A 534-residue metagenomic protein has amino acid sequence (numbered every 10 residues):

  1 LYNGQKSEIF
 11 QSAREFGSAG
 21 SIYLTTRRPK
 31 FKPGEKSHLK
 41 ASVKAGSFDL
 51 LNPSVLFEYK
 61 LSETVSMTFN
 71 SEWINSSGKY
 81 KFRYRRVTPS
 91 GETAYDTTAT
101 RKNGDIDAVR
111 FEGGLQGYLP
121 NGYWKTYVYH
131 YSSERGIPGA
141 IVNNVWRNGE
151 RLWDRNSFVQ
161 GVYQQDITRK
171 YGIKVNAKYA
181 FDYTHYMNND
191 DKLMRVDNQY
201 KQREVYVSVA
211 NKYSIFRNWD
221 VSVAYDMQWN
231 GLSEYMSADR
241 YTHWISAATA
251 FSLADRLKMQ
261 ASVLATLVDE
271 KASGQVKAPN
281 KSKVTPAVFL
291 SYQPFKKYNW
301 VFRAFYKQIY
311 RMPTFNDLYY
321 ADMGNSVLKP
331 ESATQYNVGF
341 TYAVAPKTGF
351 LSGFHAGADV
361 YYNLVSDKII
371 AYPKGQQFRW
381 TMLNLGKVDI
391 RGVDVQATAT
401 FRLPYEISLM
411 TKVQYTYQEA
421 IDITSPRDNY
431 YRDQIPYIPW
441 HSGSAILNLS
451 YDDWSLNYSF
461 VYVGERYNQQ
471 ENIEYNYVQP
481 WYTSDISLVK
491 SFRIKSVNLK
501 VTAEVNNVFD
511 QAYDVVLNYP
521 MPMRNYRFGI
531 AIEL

Functional and structural regions predicted by a protein language model:
L1, I9, A13-S42, P53-L56: N-terminal periplasmic accessory domains that precede and gate Gram-negative outer-membrane beta-barrel machines
F10, P29-H38, E63-T64, P120-Y123 (+7 more regions): Short loop/turn motifs that connect adjacent beta-strands in outer-membrane beta-barrel proteins
V43-D49, W73-S77, L119-N121, H130-E134 (+13 more regions): Transmembrane beta-strands of outer-membrane beta-barrel pores
S76-Y80, T98-F111, Y118-I173, Y179-E204 (+1 more regions): Flexible loop and strand-edge segments within Gram-negative outer membrane beta-barrel domains
K170, K174-Y186, Q293-F295, V301-F305 (+2 more regions): Membrane-embedded beta-barrel scaffold of Gram-negative outer-membrane proteins
F216-N363: Structural signature of Gram-negative outer-membrane beta-barrels, strongest in the C-terminal barrel of TonB-dependent
S222, D255, H355-L364, L383-Y467 (+2 more regions): Gram-negative outer-membrane beta-barrel transporters
D367, L409, Y462-Q469, L488-L534: C-terminal beta-signal and adjacent terminal beta-strands/loops of Gram-negative outer-membrane beta-barrel proteins
